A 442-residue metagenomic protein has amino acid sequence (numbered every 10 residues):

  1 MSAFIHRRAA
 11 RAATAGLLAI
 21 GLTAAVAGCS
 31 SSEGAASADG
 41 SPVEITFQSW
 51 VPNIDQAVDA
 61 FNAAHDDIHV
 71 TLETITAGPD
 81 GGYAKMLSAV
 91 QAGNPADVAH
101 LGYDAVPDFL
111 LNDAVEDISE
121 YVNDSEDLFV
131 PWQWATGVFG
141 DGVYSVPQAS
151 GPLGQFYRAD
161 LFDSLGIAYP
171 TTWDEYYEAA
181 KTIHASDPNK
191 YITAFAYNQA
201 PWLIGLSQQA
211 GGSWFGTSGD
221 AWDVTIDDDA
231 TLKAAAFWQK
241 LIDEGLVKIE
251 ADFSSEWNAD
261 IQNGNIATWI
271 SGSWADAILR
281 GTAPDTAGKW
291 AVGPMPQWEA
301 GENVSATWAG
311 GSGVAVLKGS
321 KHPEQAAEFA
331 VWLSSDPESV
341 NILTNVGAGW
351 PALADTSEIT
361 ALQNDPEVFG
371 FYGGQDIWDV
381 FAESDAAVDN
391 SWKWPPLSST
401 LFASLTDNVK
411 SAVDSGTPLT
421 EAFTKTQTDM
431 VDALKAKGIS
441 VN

Functional and structural regions predicted by a protein language model:
S2-D108, N123-D127, Y169, E250 (+4 more regions): Conserved N-terminal structural module of periplasmic/extracytoplasmic solute-binding proteins
Y83-N94, N112, L161-F162, K181-S186 (+2 more regions): Short helices/loops that flank or line small-molecule/ion binding pockets
A96-D97, S125-L161, Y191-I192, E302-T307 (+1 more regions): A structural signal for short loop-to-beta-strand junctions that line the ligand-binding cleft of periplasmic/secreted
Y103-P152, Y177, I204-S207, A291-G293 (+2 more regions): Hinge/lid segment of periplasmic solute-binding proteins
F139-Q148, L153, Y177-V224, A230 (+1 more regions): Extracytoplasmic/periplasmic solute-binding protein
D163, A382-N442: Conserved C-terminal helix/tail region of periplasmic/extracytoplasmic solute-binding proteins
A180, A221-A251, M295: Glycine-centered hinge/linker elements that transmit conformational signals in sensory and ligand-binding systems
W274-T286, E299-A403, V441-N442: C-terminal lobe and pocket-closing loops of periplasmic/extracytoplasmic Venus-flytrap solute-binding proteins
